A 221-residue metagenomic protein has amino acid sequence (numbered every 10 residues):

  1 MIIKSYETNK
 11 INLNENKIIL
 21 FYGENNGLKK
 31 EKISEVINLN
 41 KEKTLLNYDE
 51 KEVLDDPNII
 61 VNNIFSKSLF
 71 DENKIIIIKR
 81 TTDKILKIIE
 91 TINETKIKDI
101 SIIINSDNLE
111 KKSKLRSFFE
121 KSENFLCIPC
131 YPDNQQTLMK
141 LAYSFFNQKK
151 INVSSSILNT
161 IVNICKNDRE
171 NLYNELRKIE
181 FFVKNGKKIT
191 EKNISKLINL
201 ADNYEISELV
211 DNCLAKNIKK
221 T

Functional and structural regions predicted by a protein language model:
M1-K220: Conserved beta/loop motifs at nucleotide-recognition and modification sites
